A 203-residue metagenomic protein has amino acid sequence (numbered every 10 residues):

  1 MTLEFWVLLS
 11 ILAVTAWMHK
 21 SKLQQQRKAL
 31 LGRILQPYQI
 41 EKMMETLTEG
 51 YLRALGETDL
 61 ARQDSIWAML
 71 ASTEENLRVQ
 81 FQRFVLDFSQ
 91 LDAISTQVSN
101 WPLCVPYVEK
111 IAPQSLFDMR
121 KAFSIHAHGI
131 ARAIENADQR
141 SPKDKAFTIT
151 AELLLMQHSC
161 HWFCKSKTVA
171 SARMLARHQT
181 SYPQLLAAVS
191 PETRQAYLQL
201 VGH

Functional and structural regions predicted by a protein language model:
M1, P142-H203: Glycine-rich, aromatic-bearing surface loops/beta-hairpins
M1-L9: Feature marks short, highly hydrophobic, charge-poor N-terminal signal-anchor/signal peptide-like helices that anchor
T2, M18-H19: Short, flexible segments with low predicted structural confidence
L9-W17: C-terminal single-pass membrane-anchor helix
S21-S95: N-terminal topogenic membrane-targeting module
L35-Y38, K42, A61, A68 (+11 more regions): Alpha-helix boundary/N-cap detector
E41-M44, T48-D59, A127-D138, L154 (+1 more regions): Regular secondary-structure segments
E74-Q157: Interfacial alpha-helical end/capping and short helix-turn segments at domain and membrane boundaries
